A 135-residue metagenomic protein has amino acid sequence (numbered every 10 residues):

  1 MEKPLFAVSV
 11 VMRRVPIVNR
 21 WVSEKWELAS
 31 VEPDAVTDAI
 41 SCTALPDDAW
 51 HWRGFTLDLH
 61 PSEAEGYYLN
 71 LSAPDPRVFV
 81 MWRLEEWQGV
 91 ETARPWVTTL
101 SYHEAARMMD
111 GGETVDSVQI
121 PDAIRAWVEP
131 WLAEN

Functional and structural regions predicted by a protein language model:
M1-D122: Terminal targeting/leader modules
V115-N135: Mixed-charge, glycine-accented linear interaction segment located at domain edges/termini
